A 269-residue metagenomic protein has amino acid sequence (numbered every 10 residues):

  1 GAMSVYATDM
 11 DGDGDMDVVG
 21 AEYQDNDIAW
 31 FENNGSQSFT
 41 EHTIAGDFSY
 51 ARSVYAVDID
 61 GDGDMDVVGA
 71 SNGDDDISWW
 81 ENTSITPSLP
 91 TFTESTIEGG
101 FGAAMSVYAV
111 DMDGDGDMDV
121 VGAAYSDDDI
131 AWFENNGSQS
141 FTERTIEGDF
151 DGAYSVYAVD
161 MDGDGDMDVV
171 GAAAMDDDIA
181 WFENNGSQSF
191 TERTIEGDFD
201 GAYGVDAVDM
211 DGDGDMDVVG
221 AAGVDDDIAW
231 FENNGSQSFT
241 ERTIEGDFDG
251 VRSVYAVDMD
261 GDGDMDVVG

Functional and structural regions predicted by a protein language model:
M3, T8, Q24, H42-A45 (+6 more regions): Intrinsically disordered, low-complexity tandem-repeat regions
M3-M10, R52-I59, M105-G114, Y154-M161 (+2 more regions): Beta-propeller blade termini
M16-A21, M65-S71, M118-A123, M167-A172 (+2 more regions): Hydrophobic beta-strand segments that make up the repeating blades of beta-propeller and related beta-repeat
G20, A45, S53-Y55, E98 (+12 more regions): Feature marking well-ordered beta-strand scaffolds used for ligand recognition
Q24-D27, G73-D76, S126-D129, M175-D178 (+1 more regions): Short glycine/acidic-enriched loop and turn motifs that connect beta-strands
E32-S49, E81-G102, E134-D151, E183-D200 (+1 more regions): Blade-edge motifs of beta-propeller repeat domains
R52-V57, M65-I85: Blade-level signature of beta-propeller repeat domains, shared across WD40, Kelch, NHL, RCC1 and BNR/Asp-box propellers
